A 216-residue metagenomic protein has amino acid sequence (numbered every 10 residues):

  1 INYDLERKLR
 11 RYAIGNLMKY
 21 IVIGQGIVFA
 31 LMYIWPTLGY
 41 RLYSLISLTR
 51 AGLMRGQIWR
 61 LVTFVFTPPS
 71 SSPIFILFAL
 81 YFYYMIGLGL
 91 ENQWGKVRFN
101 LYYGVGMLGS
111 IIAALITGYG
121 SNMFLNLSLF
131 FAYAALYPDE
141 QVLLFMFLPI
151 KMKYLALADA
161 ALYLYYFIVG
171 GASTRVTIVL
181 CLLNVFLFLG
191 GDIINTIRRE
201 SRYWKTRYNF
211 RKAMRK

Functional and structural regions predicted by a protein language model:
I1-K216: A detector for small-residue-rich transmembrane helices and their helix-helix packing motifs
